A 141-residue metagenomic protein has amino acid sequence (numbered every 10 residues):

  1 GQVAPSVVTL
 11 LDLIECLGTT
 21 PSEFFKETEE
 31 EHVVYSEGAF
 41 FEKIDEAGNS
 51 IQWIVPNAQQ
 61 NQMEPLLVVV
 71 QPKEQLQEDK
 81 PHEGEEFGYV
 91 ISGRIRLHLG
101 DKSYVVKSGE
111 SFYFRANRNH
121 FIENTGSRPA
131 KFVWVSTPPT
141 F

Functional and structural regions predicted by a protein language model:
G1-P5: Recognition helix of helix-turn-helix/homeodomain-like DNA-binding domains that insert into the DNA major groove
V7-Q62: A short, N-terminal "cap"/entry segment at the start of jelly-roll beta-barrel domains of the cupin/DSBH fold
E42-E78, V135-T140: A short glycine-rich, His/Asp/Glu-containing loop-to-beta-strand
N49, K107-S108, A116-F141: Ligand-binding loop in jelly-roll beta-barrel domains
I54, G100-R115: Short acidic-glycine-tyrosine-enriched beta hairpin
V69-V70, P81-L97: Short, conserved beta-strand element in jelly-roll/cupin
E78, L97-H98, Y104, H120-G126: Short beta-strand His + acidic residue motifs that chelate non-heme Fe in jelly-roll/DSBH and cupin folds
